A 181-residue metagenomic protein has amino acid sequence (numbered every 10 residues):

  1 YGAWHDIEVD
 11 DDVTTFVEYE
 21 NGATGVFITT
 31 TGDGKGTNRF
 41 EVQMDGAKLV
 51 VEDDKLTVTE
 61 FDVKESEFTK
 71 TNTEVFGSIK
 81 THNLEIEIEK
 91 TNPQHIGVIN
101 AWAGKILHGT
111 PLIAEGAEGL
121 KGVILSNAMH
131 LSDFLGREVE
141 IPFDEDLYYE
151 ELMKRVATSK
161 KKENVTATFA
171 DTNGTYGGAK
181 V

Functional and structural regions predicted by a protein language model:
Y1-T24, T29-K35, E41, A117: Rossmann-like dinucleotide-binding domain that binds NAD(P)(H)
H5-D6, T14, Y19, M44-A117 (+3 more regions): C-terminal glycine/acidic-rich active-site capping loop/insertion
G36, I113, V123: Loop/helix-junction capping segments adjacent to catalytic residues or to phosphate/diphosphate-binding pockets
G36-R39, Q43-D45, S126-N127: Generic detector of contiguous secondary-structure segments
T37, G136-E138: Short secondary-structure junction motifs
I99, V123-S126: Short, hydrophobic/amphipathic alpha-helical packing segments that form internal helix faces or helix-helix interfaces
L125-L135: Short arginine-rich
